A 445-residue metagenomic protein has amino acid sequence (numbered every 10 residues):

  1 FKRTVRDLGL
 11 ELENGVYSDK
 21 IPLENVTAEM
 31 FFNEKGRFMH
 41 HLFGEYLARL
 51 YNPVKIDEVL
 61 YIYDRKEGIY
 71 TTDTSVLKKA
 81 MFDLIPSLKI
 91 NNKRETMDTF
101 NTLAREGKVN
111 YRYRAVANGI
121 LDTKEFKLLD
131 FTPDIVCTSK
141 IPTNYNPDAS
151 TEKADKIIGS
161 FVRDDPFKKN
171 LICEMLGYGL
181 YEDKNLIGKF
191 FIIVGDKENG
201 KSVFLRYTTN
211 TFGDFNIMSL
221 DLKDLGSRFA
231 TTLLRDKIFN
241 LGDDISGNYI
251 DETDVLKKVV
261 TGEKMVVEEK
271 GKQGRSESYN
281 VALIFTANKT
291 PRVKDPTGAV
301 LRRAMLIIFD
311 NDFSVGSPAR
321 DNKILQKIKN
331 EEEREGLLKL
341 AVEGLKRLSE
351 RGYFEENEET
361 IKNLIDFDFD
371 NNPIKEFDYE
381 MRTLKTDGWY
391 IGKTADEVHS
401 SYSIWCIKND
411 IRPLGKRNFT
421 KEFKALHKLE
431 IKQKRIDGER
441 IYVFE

Functional and structural regions predicted by a protein language model:
R3, D7, L12, I90 (+12 more regions): Positively charged interface segments
D7-G9, Y51-E67, T71-S75, I120-D236 (+6 more regions): P-loop NTPase catalytic core of nucleic-acid-dependent motor ATPases
L8-P142, L414: Intein modules and their embedded homing endonuclease domains
R37-L42, T209-D214, Y249-M265, T420-K421: A short, contiguous, amphipathic alpha-helix enriched in charged residues
Y51, I56-Y61, R65-K66, G159 (+3 more regions): DNA transaction DNA-binding modules
A115-I120, K124-K127, Y279-R292: Catalytic nucleotidyl-transfer cores of nucleotide-processing enzymes
P133-C137, V315-T386: Intrinsically disordered/linker segments and immediately adjacent domain-edge residues
K237-G262, R275, V293-V300: Conserved AAA+/SF3 P-loop NTPase catalytic/coupling segment centered on the Walker-B
